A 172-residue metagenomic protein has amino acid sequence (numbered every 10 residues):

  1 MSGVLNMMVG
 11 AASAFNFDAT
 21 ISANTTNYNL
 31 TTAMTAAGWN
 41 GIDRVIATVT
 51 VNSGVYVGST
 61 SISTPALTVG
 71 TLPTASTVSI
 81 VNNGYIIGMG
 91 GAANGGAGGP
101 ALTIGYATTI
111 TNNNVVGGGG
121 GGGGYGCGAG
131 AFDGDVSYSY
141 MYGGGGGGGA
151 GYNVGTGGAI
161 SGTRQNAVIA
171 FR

Functional and structural regions predicted by a protein language model:
M1-R44: Enriched but not universal
A12, N40-I42, T71, G95 (+1 more regions): Sterically constrained small-residue positions within well-ordered secondary structures of folded domains
T25, T48, N52-T64, N83-R172: Glycine-centric low-complexity/flexibility signal
T26-G41, G58-P73, N112: Short, T/G/N/S-enriched strand-turn elements that build extracellular solenoid repeat scaffolds
R44-I46, A75-T77, G105-A107: Parallel beta-helix/beta-solenoid
T71-N83: Beta-solenoid repeat scaffold
